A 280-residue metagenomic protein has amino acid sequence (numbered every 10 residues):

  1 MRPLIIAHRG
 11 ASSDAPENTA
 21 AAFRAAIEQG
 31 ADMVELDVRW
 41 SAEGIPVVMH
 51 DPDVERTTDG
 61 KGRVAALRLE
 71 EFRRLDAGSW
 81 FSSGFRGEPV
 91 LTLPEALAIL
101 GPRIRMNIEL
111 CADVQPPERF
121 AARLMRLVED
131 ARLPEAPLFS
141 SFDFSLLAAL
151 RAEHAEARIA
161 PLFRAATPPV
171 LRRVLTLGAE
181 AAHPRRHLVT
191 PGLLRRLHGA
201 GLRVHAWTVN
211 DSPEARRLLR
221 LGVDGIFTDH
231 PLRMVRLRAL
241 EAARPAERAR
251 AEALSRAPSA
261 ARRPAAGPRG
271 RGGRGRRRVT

Functional and structural regions predicted by a protein language model:
M1-T280: Phosphate-group recognition and catalysis centered on beta-loop-alpha active-site segments
